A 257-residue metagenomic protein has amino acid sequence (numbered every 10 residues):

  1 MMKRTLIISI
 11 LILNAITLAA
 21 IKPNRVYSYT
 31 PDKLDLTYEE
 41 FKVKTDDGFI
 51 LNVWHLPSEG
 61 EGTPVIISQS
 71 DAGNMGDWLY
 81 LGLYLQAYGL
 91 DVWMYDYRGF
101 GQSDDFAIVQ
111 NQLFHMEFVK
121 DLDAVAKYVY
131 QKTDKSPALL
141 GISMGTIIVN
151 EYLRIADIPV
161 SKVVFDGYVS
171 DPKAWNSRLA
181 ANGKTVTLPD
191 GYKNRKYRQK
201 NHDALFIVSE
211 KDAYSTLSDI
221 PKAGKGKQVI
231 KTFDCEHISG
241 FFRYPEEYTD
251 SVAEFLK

Functional and structural regions predicted by a protein language model:
N14-K44, F49-L56: An N-terminal hydrophobic leader/cap segment in hydrolases
G62, S68-G73: Active-site glycine-rich loops that stabilize anionic/oxyanionic intermediates across multiple enzyme folds
D71-Y84, Y97, S218: The serine-hydrolase catalytic nucleophile loop
Q86-D105: Conserved alpha/beta-hydrolase
N111-K132: Alpha/beta-hydrolase active-site loop
I142, I147-K193: Hydrolase active-site cap/lid region
K184-P221: The feature captures the conserved acid-bearing segment of alpha/beta-hydrolase catalytic domains
E236-P245: Catalytic histidine-centered segment of alpha/beta-hydrolase-like enzymes
